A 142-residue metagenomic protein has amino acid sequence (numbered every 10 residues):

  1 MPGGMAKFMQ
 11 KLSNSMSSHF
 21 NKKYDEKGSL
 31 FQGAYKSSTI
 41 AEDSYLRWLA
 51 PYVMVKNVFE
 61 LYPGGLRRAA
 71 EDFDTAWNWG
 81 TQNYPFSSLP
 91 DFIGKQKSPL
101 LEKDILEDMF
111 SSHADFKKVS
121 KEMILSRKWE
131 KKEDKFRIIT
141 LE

Functional and structural regions predicted by a protein language model:
P2-E142: Short Pro-Cys-Gly-centered "Cys-loop" motif that presents a nucleophilic cysteine in a tight turn
